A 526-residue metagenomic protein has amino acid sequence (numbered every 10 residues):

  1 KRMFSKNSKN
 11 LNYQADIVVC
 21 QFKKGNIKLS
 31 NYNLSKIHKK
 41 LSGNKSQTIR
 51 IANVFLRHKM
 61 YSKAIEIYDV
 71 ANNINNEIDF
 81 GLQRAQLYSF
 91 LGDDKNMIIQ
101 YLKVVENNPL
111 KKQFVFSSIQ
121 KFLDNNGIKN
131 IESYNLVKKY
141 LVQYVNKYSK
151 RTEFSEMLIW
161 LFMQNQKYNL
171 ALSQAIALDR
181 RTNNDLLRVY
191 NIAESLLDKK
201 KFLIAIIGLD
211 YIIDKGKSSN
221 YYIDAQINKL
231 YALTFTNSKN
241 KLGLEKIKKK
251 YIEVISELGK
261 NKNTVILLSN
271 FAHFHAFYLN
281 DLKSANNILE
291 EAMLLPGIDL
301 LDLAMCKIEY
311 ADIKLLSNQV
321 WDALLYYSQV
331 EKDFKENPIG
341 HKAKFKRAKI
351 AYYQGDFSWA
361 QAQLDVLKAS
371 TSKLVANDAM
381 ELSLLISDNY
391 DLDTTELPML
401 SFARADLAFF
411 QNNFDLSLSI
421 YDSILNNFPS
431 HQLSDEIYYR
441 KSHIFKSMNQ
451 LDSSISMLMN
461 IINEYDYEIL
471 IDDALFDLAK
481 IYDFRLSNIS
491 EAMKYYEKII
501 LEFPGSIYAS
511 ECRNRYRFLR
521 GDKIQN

Functional and structural regions predicted by a protein language model:
K1-N526: Acidic, polar-rich low-complexity tracts and alpha-helical solenoid repeat scaffolds
